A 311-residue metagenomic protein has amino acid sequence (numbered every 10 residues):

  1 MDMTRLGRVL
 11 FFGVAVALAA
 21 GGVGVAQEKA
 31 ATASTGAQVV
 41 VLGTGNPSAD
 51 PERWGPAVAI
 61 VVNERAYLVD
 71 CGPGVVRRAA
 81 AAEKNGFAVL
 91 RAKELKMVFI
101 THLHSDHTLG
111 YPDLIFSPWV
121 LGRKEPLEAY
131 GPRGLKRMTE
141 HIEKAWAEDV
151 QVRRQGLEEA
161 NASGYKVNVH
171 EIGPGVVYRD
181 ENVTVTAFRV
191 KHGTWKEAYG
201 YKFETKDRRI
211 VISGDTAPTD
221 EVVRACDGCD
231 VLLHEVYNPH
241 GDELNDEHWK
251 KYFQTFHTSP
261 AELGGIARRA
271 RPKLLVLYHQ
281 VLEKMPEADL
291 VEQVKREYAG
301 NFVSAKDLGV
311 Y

Functional and structural regions predicted by a protein language model:
M1-F11: Bacterial N-terminal signal peptides that target proteins for export
V9-G21: Bacterial N-terminal signal peptides
G22-A26: Sec/Tat signal peptide C-region and signal peptidase I cleavage site
Q27-V211, D289-Y311: Binuclear metal-dependent hydrolase catalytic cores
G200, D207-R209, A217-G309: Cap/insert and terminal regions of metallo-dependent hydrolase folds
